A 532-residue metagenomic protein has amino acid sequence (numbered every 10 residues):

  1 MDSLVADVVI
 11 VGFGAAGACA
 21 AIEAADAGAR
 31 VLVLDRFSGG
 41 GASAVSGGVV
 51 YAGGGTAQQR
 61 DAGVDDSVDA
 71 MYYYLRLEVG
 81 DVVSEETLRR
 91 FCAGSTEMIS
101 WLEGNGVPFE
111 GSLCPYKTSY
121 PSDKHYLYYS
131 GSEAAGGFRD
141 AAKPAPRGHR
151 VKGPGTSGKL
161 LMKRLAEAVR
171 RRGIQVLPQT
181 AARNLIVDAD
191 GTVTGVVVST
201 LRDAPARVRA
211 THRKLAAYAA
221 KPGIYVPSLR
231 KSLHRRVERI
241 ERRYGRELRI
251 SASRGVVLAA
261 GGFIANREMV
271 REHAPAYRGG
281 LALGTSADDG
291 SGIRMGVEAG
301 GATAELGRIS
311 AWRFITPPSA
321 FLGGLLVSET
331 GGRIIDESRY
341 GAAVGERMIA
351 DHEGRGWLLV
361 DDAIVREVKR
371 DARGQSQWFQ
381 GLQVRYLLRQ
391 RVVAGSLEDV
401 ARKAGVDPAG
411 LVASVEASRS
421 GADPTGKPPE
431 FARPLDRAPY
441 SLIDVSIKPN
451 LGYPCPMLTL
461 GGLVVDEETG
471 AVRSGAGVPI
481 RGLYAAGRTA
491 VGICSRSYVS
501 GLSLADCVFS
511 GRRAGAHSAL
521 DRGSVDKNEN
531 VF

Functional and structural regions predicted by a protein language model:
V8-V33: N-terminal Rossmann-like FAD-binding beta1-loop-alpha1 element of flavoenzymes
I22, L32, L248-R249, G374 (+1 more regions): C-terminal structured subdomain/cap of oxidoreductase catalytic cores
D26-G47: Glycine-rich FAD pyrophosphate-binding loop
Y51-F91: Glycine-rich active-site loop/strand segments that organize a redox cofactor
C92-R246, R267-E268, V415, R419-L442: Conserved redox-cofactor binding core of oxidoreductases
A204-F314, S510-R513: Glycine-rich loop(s) and the adjacent beta-strand/alpha-helix scaffold that form part
I293, A302-G410: An anion/pyrophosphate-binding glycine-rich loop and adjacent beta-alpha core in soluble alpha-beta enzymes
G410-I493, S497: A glycine-rich dinucleotide-binding beta-alpha-beta segment and adjacent secondary-structure elements that constitute
